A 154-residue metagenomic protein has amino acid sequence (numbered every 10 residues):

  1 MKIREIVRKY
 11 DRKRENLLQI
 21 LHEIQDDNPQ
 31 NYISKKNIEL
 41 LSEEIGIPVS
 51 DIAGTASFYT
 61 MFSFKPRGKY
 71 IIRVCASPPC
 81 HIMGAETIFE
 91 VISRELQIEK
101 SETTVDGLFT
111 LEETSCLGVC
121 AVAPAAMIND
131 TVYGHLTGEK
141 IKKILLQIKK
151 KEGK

Functional and structural regions predicted by a protein language model:
M1-K154: Signature of N-terminal electron-transfer/Fe-S-associated modules in redox systems
